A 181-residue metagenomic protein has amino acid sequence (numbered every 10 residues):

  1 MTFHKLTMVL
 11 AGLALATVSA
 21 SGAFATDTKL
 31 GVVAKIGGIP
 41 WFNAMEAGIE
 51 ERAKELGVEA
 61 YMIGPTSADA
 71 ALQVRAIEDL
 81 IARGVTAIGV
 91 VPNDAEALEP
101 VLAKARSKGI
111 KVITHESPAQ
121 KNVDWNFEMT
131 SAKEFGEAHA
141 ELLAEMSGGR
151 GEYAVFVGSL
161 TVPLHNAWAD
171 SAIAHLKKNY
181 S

Functional and structural regions predicted by a protein language model:
F3-A11, A23-S181: A residue-level marker of the well-folded mature domains of exported/periplasmic proteins
S19-A20: N-terminal signal peptide c-region/cleavage motif recognized by signal peptidases
